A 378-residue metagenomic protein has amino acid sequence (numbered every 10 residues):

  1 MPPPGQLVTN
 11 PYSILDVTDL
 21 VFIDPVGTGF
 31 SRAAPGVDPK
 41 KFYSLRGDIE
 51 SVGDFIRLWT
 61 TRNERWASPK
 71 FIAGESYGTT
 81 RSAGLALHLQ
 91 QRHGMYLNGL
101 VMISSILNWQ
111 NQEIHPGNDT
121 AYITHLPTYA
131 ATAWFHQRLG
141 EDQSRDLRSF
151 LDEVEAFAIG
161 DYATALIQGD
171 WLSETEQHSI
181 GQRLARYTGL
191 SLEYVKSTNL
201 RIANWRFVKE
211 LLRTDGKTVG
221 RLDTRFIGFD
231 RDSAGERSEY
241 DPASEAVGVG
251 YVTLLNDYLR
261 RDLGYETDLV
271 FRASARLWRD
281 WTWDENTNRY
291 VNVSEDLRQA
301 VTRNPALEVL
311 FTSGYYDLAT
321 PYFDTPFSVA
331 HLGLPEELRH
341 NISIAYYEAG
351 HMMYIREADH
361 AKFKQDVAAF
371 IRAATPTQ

Functional and structural regions predicted by a protein language model:
M1-K41: N-terminal cap/lid subdomain of alpha/beta-hydrolase-fold enzymes
P25, F42-T61: Alpha/beta-hydrolase active-site loop
E64-Y77: Alpha/beta-hydrolase fold nucleophile elbow
G74-L87: Glycine-rich nucleophile elbow surrounding the catalytic serine of serine-hydrolase chemistry
A86, Q90-R186: A catalytic-pocket lid/entrance helix-loop region that shapes and gates access to the active site across common
A165-A319: Alpha/beta-hydrolase fold catalytic core
L318-N341: Active-site-adjacent alpha-helix of alpha/beta-hydrolase-fold enzymes
E348-H360: Catalytic histidine-centered segment of alpha/beta-hydrolase-like enzymes
